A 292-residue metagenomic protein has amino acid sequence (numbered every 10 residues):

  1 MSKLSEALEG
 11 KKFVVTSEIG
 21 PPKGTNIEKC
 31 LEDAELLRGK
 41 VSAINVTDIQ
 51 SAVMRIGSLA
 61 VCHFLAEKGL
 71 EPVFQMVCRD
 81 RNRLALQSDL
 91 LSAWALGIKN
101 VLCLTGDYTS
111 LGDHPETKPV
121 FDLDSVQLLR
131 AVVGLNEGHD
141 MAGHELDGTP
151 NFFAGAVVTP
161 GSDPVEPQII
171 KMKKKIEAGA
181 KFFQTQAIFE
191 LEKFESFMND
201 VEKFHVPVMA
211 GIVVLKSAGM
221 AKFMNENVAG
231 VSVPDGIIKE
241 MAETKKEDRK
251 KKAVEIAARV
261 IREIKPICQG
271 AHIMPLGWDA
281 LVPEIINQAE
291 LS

Functional and structural regions predicted by a protein language model:
M1-G20, G24, E32, D140-F152: N-terminal amphipathic alpha-helix/helix-capping segment at the start of soluble metabolic enzymes
S2-A7, N26-E28, A52-F64, N82-S88 (+4 more regions): Active-site-adjacent beta->alpha loops and helix N-cap segments on the catalytic face of soluble alpha/beta enzymes
V14-K29, P72-L84, F152-Q168, A242-E255: Active-site mouth loops of central-metabolism enzymes
E18, I44, A93, K175 (+3 more regions): Conserved, mostly hydrophobic/aromatic
G24-L37, G57-S58, L84-L90, D163-K174 (+1 more regions): Short, acidic/polar
I44-M54, M76-V77, C103, K181-E190 (+1 more regions): Catalytic beta/alpha-barrel core
C78-L96: Glycine-rich anion/phosphate-binding loops
P119-D147, V157-S162, H205-V260, A289-L291: Active-site pocket-lining/capping segments in soluble small-molecule metabolic enzymes
